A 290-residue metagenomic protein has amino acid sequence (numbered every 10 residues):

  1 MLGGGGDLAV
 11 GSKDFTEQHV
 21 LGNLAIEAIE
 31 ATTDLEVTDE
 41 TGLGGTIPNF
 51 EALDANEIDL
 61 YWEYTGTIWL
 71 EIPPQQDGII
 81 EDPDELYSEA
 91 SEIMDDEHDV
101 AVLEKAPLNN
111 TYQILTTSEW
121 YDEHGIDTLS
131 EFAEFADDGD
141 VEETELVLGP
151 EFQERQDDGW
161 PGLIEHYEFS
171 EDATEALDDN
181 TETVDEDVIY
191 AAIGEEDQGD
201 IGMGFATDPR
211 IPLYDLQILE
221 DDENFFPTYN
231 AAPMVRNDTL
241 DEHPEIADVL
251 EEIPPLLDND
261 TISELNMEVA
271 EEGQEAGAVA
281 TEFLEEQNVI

Functional and structural regions predicted by a protein language model:
M1-A9, V20-L24, E30-T33, L70 (+8 more regions): Terminal disorder- and signal-encoded targeting elements
G4-E17, L35-G42, V141-G149: Short, well-ordered beta-strand elements
T16-E36, D54, I58, P161-Y167: Short, polar/charged alpha-helical segment
G45-T46, N56-W69, L86, D197-P209 (+2 more regions): Beta->alpha turn/N-cap motifs
I58, D138-D221: Ligand-binding pocket segment of bilobal, Venus flytrap-like solute-binding proteins
I72-L103, S170, Q198-D200, R210-E223: Ligand-binding "clamshell"
D84-L146, P255-L256: A conserved helix-loop-strand patch within extracytoplasmic ligand-binding domains of the periplasmic binding
Y112-D122, N230-H243: A bilobed periplasmic-binding-protein/Venus flytrap-type ligand-binding module shared by bacterial periplasmic
